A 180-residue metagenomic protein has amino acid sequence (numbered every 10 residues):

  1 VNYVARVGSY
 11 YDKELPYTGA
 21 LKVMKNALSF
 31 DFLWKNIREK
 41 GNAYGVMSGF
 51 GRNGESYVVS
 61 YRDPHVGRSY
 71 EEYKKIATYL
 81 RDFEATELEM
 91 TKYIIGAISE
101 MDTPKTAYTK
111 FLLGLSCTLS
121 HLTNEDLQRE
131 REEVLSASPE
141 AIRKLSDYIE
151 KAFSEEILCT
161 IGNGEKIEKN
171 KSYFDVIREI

Functional and structural regions predicted by a protein language model:
N2-M24, F32-P139, S154-G162: M16 family metallopeptidases and their MPP-like homologs
S136-I180: In a subset of proteins, long, contiguous C-terminal domains/tails are tracked
